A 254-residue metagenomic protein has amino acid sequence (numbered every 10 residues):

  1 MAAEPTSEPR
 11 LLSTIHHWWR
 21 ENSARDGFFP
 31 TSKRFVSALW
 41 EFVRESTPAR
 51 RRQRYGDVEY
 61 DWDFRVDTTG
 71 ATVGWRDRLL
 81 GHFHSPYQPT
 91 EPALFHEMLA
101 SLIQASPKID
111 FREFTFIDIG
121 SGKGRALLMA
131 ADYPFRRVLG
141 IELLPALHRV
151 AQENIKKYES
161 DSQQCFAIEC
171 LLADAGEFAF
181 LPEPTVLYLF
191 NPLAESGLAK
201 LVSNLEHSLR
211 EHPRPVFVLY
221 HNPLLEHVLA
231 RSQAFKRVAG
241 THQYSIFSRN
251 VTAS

Functional and structural regions predicted by a protein language model:
E4-R112: S-adenosyl-L-methionine
E113-G122: Conserved class I S-adenosyl-L-methionine
G124-L128: Glycine-rich SAM-binding Motif I of class I
R137-E142: Conserved SAM-binding motif I beta-strand of class I
L144, N154, L224: Residues in the short beta-alpha loop(s) of Rossmann-like NAD(P)-binding domains
H148-P182: S-adenosyl-L-methionine
C170-R210, R214: Active-site segment flanking the S-adenosylmethionine/decSAM binding pocket in AdoMet-dependent transferases
S196-V251: C-terminal substrate-binding/active-site "lid" region of AdoMet-derived donor-dependent transferases
